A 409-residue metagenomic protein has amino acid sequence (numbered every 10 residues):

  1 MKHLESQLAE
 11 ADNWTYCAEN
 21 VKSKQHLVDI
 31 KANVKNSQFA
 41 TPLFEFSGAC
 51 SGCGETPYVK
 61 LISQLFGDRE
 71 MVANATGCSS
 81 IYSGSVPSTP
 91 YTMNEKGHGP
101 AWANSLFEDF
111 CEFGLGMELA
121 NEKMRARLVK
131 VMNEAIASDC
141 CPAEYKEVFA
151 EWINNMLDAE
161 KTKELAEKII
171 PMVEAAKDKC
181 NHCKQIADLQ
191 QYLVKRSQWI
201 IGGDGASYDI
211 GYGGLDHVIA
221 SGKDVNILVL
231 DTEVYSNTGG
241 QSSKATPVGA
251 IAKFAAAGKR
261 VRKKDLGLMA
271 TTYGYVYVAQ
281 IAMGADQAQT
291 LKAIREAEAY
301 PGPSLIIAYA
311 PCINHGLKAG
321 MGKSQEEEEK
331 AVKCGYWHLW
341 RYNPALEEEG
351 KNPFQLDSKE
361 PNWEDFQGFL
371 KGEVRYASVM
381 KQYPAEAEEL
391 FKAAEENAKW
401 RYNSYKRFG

Functional and structural regions predicted by a protein language model:
M1-E5, E95-N154, A310-G409: Flexible, low-complexity linker and terminal segments
M1-N36, H98, Y145: Non-heme iron-sulfur electron-transfer modules
K2-L4, A75-G84, A285-Q287, Y309-G316: A glycine-rich phosphate-binding loop feature that marks nucleotide/adenosyl-phosphate handling sites
N36-F39, F44-P87: N-terminal amphipathic, basic-rich helices that act as targeting or association modules
N36-T41, E45-A49, N104-L119, K123-C140 (+4 more regions): Conserved thiamine diphosphate
G54, Y58, V148-H182: Active-site diphosphate/adenylate-binding microenvironment
C180, V194-I200, D209-N226, L230-E360: Glycine-rich ThDP/TPP pyrophosphate-binding loop and its adjacent helix/strand module within ThDP-dependent enzymes
